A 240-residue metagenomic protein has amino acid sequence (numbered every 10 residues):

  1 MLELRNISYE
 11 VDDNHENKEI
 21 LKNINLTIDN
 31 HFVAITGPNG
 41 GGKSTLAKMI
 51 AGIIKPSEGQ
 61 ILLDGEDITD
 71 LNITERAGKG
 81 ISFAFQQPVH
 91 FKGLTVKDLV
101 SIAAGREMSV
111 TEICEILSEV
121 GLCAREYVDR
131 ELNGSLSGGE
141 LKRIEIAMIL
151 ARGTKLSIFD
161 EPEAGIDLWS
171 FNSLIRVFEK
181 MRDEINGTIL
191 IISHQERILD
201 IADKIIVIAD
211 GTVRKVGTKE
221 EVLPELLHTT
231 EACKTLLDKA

Functional and structural regions predicted by a protein language model:
L2, E19-N23: Conserved structural motif at the start of ABC-family nucleotide-binding domains
T36-N39: The feature captures the beta-strand-to-loop junction immediately N-terminal to the Walker
A51: Helix-to-loop junction immediately C-terminal to a conserved catalytic motif
G59-E66, E112: Conserved ABC transporter NBD signature motif
D67-S82, L226: ABC ATPase NBD coupling module
Q87, G93-S109: Q-loop/switch helix immediately C-terminal to the Walker
I158-P162, W169: Walker B catalytic motif
T212-T235: Conserved beta-strand-loop-alpha-helix hinge in the C-terminal portion of ABC ATPase nucleotide-binding domains
